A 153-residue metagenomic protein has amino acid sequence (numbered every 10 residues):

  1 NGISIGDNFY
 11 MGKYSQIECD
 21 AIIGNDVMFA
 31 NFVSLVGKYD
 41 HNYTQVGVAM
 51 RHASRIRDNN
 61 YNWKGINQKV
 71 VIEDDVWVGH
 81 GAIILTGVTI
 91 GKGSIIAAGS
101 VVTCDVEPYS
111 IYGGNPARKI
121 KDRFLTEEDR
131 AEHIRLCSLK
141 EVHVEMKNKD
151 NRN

Functional and structural regions predicted by a protein language model:
N1-I5, Y10-T86, R123-F124: Flexible, glycine/small-residue-enriched loop-and-beta-strand segment within the central core of proteins
Y39, M50, E127-A131, L139-E141: Intrinsically disordered, low-complexity regions enriched for glutamine and histidine
Y43, E107, F124, D150-N153: Intrinsic disorder/low-complexity detector
A49-M50, R55, D105, E132-I134: A generic membrane alpha-helix/interface feature
Q68, I134-R152: Leloir-type glycosyltransferase catalytic cores
E73-V76, I96, E141-M146: Hydrophobic transmembrane signal anchors and adjacent membrane-proximal interface regions, especially in viral
V78-R118, L125-E132: C-terminal/domain-terminus segments
